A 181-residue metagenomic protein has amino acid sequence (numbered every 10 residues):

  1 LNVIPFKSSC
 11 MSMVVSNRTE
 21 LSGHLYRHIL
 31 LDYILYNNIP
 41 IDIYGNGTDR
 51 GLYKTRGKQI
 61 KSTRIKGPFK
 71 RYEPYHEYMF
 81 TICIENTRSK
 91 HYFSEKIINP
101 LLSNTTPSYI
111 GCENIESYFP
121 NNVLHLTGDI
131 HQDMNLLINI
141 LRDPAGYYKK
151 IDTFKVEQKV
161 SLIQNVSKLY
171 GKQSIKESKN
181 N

Functional and structural regions predicted by a protein language model:
L1-Y44, K54-C83, R88-N181: Pol beta-like nucleotidyltransferase catalytic core
